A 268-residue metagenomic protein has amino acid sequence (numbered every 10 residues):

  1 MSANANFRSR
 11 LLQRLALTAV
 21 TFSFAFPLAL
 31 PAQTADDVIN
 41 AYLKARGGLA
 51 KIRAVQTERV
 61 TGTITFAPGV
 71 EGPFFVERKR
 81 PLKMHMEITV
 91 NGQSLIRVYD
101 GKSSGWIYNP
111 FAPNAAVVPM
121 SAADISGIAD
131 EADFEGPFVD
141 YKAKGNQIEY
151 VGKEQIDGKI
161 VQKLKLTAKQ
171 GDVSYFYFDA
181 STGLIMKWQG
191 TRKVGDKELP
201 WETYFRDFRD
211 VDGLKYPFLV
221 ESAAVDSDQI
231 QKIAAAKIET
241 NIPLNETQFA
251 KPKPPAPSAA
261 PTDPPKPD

Functional and structural regions predicted by a protein language model:
M1-Q13: N-terminal secretory signal peptides that target proteins for export/translocation
R14-P27: Bacterial N-terminal signal peptides
F26-T34: Bacterial Sec-dependent signal peptides at the C-terminal "C-region" and cleavage site
A32, N91, D157-P252: Gly/Pro-enriched, hydrophobic low-complexity segments that function as extracytoplasmic propeptides/linkers
D37-P113, G145-G152: N-terminal mature ectodomain segment of secretory-pathway/periplasmic proteins
W106-E135: Acidic/charged, solvent-exposed loop-and-adjacent secondary-structure segments enriched in E/D, K/R, S/T, and G/P
G127-K165, L184-Q189: Short, conserved active-site entrance elements at the starts or edges of catalytic domains
K253-D268: Compositionally biased, proline/threonine/alanine/serine-rich low-complexity intrinsically disordered stretches
